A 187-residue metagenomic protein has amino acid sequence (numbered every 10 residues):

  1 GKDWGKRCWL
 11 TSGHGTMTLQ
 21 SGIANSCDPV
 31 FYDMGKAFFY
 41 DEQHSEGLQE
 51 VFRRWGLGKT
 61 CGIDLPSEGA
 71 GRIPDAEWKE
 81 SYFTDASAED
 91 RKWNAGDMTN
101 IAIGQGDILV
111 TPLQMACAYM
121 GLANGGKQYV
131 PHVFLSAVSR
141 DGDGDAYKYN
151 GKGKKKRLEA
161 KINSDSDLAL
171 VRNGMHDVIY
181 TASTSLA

Functional and structural regions predicted by a protein language model:
G1-A187: Beta-lactam-recognizing serine transpeptidase/beta-lactamase-like catalytic domain environment
